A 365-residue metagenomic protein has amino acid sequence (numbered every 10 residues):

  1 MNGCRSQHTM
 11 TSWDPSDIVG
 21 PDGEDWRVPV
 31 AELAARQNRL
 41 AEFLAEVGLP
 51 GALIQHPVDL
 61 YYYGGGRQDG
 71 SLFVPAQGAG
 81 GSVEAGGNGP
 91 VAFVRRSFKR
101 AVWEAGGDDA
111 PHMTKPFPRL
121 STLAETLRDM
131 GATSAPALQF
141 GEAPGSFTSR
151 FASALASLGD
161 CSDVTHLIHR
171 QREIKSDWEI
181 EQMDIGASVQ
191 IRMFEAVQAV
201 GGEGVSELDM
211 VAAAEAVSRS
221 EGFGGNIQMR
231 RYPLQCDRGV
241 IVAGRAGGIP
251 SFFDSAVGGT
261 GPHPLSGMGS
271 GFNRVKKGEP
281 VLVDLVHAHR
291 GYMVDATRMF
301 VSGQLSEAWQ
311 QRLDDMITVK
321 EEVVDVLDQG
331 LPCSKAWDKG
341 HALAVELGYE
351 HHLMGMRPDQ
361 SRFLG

Functional and structural regions predicted by a protein language model:
M1-G365: Active-site neighborhoods and metal-handling regions in enzymes and metal-associated proteins
